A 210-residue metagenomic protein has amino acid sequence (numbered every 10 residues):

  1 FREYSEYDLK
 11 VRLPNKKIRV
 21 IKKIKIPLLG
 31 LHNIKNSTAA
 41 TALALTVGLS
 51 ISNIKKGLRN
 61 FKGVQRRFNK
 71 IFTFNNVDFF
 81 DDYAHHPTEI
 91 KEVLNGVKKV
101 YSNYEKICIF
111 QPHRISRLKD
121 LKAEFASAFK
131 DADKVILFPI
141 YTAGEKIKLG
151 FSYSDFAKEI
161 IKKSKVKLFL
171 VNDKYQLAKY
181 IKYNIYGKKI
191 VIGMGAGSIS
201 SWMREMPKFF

Functional and structural regions predicted by a protein language model:
F1-K22: Acidic-glycine-rich active-site phosphate/pyrophosphate-binding loop
K17-K134: Nucleotide phosphate-binding/pyrophosphate-handling subdomain across enzymes that bind or process nucleotide phosphates
F79-D81, L168-L170, I192-G193: Short catalytic-loop micro-motif centered on adjacent basic/acidic residues
H85, P112-I115, I140-A143, A196-I199: Short glycine-rich anion-binding loops that position phosphate/pyrophosphate groups of nucleotides and phosphorylated
E92, D120-K122, K148-L149, K182 (+1 more regions): Short amphipathic alpha-helical segments
N95-K98, A123-S127, S152-Y153, G187 (+1 more regions): Short, solvent-exposed amphipathic alpha-helical segments in soluble enzyme and RNA/protein-processing domains
A126-G187: C-terminal helical cap/extension that packs against the catalytic core of soluble nucleotide-cofactor enzymes
Q176-P207: A glycine-rich beta-strand to alpha-helix segment that forms a phosphate/ribose-binding loop at ligand/cofactor sites
